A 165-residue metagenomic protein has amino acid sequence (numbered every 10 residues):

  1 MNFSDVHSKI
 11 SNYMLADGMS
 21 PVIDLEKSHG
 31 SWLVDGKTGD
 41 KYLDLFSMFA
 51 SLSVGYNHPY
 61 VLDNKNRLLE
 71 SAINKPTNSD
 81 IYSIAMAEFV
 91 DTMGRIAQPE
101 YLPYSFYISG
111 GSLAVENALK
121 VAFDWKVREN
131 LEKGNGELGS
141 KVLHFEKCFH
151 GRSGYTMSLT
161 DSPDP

Functional and structural regions predicted by a protein language model:
M1-L102: N-terminal glycine-rich, Lys/His-bearing helix-loop that initiates the first secondary-structure elements of many
D91-P165: PLP-dependent aspartate aminotransferase-fold enzymes
